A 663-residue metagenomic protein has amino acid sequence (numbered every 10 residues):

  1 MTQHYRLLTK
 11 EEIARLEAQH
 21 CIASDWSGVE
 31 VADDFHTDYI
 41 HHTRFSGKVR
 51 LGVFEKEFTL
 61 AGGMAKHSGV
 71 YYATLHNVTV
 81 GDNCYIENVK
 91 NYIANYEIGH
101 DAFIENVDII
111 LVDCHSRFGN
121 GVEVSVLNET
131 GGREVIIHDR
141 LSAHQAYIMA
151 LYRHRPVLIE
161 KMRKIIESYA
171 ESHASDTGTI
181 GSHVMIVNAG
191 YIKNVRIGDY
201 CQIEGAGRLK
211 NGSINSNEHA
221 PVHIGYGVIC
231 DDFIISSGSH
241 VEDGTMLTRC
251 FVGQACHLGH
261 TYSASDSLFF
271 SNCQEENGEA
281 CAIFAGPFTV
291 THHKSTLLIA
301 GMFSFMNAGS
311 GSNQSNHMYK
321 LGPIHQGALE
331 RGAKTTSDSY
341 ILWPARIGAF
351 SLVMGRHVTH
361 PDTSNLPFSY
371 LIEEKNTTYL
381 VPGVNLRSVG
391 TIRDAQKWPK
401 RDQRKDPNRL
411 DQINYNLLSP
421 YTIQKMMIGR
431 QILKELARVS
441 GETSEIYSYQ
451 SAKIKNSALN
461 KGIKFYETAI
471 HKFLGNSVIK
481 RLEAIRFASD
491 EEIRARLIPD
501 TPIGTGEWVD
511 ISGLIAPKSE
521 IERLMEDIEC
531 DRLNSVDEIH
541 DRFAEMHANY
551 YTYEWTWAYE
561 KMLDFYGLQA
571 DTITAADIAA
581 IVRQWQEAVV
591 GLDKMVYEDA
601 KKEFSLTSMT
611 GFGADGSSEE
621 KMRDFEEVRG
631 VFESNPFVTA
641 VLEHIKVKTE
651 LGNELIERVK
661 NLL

Functional and structural regions predicted by a protein language model:
Q3, L7, E17-A23, V31-F54 (+8 more regions): Glycine-rich hexapeptide-repeat left-handed beta-helix
W26: Conserved short histidine dyad/triad with adjacent acidic residue
Y72, G81, S172, A189: Long, structured ligand/cofactor-binding scaffold of large enzymes
N91-Y92, Y96-I98, A102-F103, D108-F118 (+8 more regions): Long, charge-dense tracts
K161-A174, T179-G181: Glycine-rich adenosyl-nucleotide cofactor-binding module
E374-L663: Long, compositionally biased intrinsically disordered regions
